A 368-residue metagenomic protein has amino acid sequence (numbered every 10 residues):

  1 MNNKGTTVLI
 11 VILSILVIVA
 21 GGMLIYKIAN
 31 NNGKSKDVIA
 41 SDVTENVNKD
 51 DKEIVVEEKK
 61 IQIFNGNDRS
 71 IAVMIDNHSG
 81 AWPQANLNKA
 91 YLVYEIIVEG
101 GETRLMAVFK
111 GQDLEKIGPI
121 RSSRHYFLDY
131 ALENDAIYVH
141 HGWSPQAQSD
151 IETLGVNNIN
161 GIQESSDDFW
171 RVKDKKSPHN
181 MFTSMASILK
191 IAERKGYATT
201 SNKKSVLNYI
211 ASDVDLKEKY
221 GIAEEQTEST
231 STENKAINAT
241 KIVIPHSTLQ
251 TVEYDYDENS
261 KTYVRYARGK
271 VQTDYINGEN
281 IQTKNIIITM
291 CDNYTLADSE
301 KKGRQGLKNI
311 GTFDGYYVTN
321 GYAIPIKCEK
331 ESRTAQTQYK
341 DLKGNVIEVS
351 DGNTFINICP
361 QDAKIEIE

Functional and structural regions predicted by a protein language model:
M1-I10, I28-N32: Short, low-complexity patches enriched in S/T/P/G
G5-T7, V17-I18, K36-A90, Y94 (+1 more regions): A surface/extracellular/periplasmic glyco- and lipid-processing/surface-interacting theme
I10-G22: Hydrophobic membrane-insertion alpha-helices, especially the h-region of bacterial N-terminal signal peptides
G22-D37: Hydrophobic single-pass membrane-insertion segments
